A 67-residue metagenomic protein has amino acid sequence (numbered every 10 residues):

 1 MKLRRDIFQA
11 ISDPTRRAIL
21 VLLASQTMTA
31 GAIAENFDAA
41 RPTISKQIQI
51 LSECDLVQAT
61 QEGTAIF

Functional and structural regions predicted by a protein language model:
K2-T43, E62-F67: N-terminal helix-turn-helix DNA-binding core of bacterial DNA-binding proteins
I48-Q49: Short, hydrophobic-biased segments on the C-terminal half of alpha helices that form "recognition helices"
D55: Glycine-centered, phosphate/nucleic-acid-interacting loop/turn motifs that mediate DNA/RNA or nucleotide
A59: Short beta-strand "wing" residues that participate in macromolecule-binding interfaces
